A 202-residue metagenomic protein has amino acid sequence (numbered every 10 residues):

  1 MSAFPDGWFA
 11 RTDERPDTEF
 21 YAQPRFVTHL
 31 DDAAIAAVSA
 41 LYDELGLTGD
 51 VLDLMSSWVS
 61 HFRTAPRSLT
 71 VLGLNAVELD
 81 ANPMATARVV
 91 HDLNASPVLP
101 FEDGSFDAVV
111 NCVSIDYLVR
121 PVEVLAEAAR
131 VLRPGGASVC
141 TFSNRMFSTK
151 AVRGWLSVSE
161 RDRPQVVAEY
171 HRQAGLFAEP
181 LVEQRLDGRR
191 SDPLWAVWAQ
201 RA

Functional and structural regions predicted by a protein language model:
M1-G46: Class I SAM-dependent methyltransferase Rossmann-like catalytic core, especially the SAM/SAH-binding loop
A37-A40, E44-L99: Class I SAM-dependent methyltransferase SAM/SAH-binding core
S96-V109: A short acidic, Gly/Pro-enriched loop at the edge of an enzyme's catalytic core that lines a small-molecule cofactor
D107-V122: A short SAM/SAH-binding and catalytic strip from SAM-dependent methyltransferases
V122-A137: A short glycine-rich, Lys/Arg-flanked "PGG" loop and its adjoining helix->strand segment in the class I
A137-E169: Conserved class I S-adenosyl-L-methionine
G175-L176, Q184-A202: Core SAM-dependent methyltransferase catalytic element
